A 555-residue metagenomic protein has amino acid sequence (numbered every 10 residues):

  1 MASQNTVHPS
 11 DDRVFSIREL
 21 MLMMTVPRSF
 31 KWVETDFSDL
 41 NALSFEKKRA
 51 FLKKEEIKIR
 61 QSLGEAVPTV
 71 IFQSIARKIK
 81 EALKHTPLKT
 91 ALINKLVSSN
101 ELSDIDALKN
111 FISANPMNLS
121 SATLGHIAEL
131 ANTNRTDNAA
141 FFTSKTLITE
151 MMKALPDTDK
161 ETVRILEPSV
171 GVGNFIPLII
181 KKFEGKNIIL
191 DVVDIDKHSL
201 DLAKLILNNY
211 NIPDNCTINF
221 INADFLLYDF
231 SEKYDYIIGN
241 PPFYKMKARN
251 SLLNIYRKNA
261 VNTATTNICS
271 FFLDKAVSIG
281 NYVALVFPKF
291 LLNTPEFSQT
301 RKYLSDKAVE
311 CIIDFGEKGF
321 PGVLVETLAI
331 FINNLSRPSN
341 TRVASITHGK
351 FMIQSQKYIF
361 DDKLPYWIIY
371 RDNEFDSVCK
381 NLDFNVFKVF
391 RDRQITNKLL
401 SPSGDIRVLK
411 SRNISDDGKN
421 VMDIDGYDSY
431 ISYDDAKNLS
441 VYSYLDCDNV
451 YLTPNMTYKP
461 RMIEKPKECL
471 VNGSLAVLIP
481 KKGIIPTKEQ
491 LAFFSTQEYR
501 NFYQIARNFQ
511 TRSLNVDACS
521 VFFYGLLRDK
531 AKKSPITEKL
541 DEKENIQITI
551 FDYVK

Functional and structural regions predicted by a protein language model:
M1-P87, S403-K555: C-terminal target-recognition/interaction regions appended to catalytic cores
A50-E56, R60-E184, D191-Y210, D224 (+5 more regions): Class I S-adenosyl-L-methionine
T136, F141-I148, S169-I179, N187 (+5 more regions): Signature of N6-adenine DNA methyltransferases within the class I
R164, I189-D191, N219, A284: A structural signal for isolated positions on well-ordered beta-strands in alpha/beta enzyme cores
D214-F225: Conserved SAM-binding strand-loop segment of SAM-dependent methyltransferases
G319-V323, L399, Y442: Short glycine/serine/proline-enriched coil/turn segments at secondary-structure junctions
P365-I414: Long, low-complexity segments enriched in small/aliphatic residues
